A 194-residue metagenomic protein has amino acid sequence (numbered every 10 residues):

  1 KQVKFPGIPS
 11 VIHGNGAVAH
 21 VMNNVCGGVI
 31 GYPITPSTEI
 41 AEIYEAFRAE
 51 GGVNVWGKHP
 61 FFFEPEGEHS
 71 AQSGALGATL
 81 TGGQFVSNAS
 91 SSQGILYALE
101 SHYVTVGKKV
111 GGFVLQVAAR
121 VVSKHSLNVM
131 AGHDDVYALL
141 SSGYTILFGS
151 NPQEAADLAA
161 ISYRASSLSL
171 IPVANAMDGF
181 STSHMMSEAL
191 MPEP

Functional and structural regions predicted by a protein language model:
K1-A138, G143, A160, D178-F180: Thiamine diphosphate
G51, S166-S169: Short secondary-structure junctions and interdomain/linker hinges
H59-P60, L170-P194: Conformationally flexible catalytic loops at phosphate/diphosphate-handling active centers
S142-E154, I171: Flexible, glycine/proline-enriched loop segments at strand-loop-helix junctions that form or flank small-ligand binding
P152-S166: Active-site/ligand-binding-proximal alpha/beta "capping" segment
